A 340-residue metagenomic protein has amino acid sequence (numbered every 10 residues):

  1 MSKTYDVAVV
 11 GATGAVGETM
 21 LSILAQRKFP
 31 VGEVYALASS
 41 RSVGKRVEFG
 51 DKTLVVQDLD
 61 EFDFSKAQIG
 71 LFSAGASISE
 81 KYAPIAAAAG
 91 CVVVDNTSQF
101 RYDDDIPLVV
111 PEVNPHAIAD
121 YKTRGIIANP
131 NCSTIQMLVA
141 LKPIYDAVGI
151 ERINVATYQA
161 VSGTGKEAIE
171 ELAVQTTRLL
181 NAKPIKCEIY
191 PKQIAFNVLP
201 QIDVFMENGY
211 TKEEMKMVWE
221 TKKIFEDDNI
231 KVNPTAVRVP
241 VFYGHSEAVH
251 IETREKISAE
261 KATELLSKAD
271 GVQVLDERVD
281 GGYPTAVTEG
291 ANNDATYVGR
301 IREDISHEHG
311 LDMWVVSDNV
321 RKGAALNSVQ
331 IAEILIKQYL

Functional and structural regions predicted by a protein language model:
M1-I194, N229-K231, E264, T296-Y297 (+3 more regions): N-terminal Rossmann-like NAD(P) cofactor-binding subdomain of oxidoreductases, focused on the glycine-rich
G70, V161-L340: Charged docking surfaces used in two-component/phosphorelay signaling
